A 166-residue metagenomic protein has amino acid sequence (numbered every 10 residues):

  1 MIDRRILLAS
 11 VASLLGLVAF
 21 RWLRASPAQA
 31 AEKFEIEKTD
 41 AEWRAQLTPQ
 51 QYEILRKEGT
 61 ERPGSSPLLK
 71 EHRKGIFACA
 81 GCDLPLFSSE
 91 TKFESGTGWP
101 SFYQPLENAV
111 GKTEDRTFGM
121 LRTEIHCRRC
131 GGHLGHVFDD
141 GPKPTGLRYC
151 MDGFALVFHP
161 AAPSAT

Functional and structural regions predicted by a protein language model:
M1-V18: N-terminal secretory signal peptides and thylakoid transit peptides that target proteins across membranes
R21-I54, R62: C-terminal segment of N-terminal export signals and the immediately downstream linker at the start of the mature
R56-H72: N-terminal post-signal-peptidase region of extra-cytosolic proteins
H72-S101: Mid-length scaffold segments of soluble, non-membrane domains
I76, E124, L147: Residues immediately within or flanking Cys/His clusters that coordinate Zn2+ in small zinc-binding modules
C79, C127-C130: Short cysteine-rich clusters marking metal-coordination/redox-active sites
D83, G131, M151-F154: Cys/His-coordinated zinc-binding microdomains
S88-S89, H136-V137, H159: Short, non-ligating residues that shape and space the ligands of small metal-coordination modules and catalytic
